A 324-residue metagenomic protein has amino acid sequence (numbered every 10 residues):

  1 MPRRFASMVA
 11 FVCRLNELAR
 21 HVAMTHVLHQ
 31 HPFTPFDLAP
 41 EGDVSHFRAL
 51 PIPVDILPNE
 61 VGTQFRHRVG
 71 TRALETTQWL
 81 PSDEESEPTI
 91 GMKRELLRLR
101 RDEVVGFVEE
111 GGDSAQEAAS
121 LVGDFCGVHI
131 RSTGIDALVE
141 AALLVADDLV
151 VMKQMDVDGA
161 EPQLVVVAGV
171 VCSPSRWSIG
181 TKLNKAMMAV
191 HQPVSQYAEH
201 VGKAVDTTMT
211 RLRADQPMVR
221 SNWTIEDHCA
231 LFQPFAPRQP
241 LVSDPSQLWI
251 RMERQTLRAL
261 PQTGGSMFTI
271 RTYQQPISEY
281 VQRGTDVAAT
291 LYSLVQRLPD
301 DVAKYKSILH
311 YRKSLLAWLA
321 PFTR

Functional and structural regions predicted by a protein language model:
M1-A23: N-terminal amphipathic/basic-hydrophobic helices that include classical n-h-c signal peptides and signal-anchor
V22-R324: Extended, well-ordered protein cores
